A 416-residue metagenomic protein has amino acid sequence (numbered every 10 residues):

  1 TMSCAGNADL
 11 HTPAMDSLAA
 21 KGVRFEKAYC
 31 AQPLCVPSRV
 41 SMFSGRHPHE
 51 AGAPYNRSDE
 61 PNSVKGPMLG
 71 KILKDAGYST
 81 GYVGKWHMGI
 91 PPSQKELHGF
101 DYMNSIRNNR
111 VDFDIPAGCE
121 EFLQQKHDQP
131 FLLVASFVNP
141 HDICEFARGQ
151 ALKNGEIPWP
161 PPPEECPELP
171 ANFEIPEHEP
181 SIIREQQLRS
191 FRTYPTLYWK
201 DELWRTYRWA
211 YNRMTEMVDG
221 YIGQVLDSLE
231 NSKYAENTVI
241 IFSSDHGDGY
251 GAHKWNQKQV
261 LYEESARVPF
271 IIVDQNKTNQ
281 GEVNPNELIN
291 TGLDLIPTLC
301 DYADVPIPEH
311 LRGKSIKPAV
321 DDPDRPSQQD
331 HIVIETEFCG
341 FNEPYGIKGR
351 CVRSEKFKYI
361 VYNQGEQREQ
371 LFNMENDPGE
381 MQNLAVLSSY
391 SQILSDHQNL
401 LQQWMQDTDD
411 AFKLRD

Functional and structural regions predicted by a protein language model:
T1-N363, R368-E369, P378-Q406, F412-R415: Formylglycine-dependent sulfatase
F372: Short, well-ordered alpha-helical segments that carry or flank key catalytic/ligand-binding motifs at enzyme/regulatory
E375: Residues forming the ATP-binding cleft of Hanks-type serine/threonine protein kinase domains
